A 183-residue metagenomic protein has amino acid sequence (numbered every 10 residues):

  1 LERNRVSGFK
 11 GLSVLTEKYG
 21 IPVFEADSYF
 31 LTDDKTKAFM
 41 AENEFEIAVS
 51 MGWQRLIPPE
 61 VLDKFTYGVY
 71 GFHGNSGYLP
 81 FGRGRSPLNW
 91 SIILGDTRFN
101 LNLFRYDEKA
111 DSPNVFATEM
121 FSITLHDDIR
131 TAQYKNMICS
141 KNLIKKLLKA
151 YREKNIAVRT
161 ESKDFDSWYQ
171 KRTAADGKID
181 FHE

Functional and structural regions predicted by a protein language model:
L1-E183: One-carbon transfer enzymes
